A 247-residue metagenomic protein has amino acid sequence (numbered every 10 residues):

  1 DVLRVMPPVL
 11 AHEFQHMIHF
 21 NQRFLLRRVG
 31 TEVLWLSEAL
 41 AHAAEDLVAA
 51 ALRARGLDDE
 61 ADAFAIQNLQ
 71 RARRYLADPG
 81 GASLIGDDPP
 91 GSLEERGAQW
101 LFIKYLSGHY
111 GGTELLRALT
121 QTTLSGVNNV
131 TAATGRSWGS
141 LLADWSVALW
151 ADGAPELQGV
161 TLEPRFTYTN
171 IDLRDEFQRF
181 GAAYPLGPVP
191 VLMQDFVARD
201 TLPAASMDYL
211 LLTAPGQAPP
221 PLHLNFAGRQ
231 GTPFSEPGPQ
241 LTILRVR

Functional and structural regions predicted by a protein language model:
D1-Q67: Zinc-dependent metallopeptidase catalytic helix centered on the HExxH motif and its immediate flanking segment
R4, R23, R27-R28, R53-R55 (+10 more regions): Arginine residue identity/basic-tract feature
E13, E32, E38, E45 (+9 more regions): Glutamate identity and glutamate-enriched acidic tracts
Q15, H19, R23-R28, E45 (+7 more regions): An almost-null, non-specific background feature that weakly reflects generic protein context rather than any particular
M17, A50, A72, V191 (+1 more regions): A broad "ordered helical/assembly scaffold" signature
R73-A151: Active-site-proximal alpha-helical
S125-R247: Beta/coil-rich, acidic/histidine-enriched accessory regions frequently appended to metallopeptidases
